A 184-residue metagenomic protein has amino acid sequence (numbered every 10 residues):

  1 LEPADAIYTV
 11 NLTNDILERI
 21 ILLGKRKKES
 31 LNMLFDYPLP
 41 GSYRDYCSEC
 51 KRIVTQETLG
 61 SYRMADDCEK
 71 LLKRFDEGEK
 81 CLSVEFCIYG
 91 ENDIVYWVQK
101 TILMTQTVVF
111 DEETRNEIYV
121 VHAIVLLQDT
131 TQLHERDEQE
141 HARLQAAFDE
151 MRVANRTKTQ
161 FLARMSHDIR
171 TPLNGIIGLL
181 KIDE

Functional and structural regions predicted by a protein language model:
L1, E113-E150: Sensory coupling linkers of modular signal transduction proteins
L1-I53: PAS-family sensory domain signal
A6-I7, V121-I124, Q160: Beta-sheet entry/capping signal
L12, T105, T130: Hydrophobic pocket-lining residues within nucleotide cofactor-binding pockets
P38-K70, R74-G78: PAS/GAF/H-NOX family sensory domains and closely associated sensor/linker modules
S61-V108, T114-V121: Per-ARNT-Sim (PAS) sensory domains and their PAS-associated C-terminal
R143-E184: Primarily the dimerization/phosphotransfer
